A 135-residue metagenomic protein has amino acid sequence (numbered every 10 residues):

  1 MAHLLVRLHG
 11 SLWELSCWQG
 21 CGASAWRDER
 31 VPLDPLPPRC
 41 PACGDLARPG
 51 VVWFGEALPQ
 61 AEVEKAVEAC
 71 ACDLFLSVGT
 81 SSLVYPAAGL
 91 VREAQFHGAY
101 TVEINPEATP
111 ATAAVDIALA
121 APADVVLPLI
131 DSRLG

Functional and structural regions predicted by a protein language model:
M1-G135: Conserved catalytic alpha/beta core of Sir2/sirtuin-type deacylases, generalized to analogous enzyme cores that bind
